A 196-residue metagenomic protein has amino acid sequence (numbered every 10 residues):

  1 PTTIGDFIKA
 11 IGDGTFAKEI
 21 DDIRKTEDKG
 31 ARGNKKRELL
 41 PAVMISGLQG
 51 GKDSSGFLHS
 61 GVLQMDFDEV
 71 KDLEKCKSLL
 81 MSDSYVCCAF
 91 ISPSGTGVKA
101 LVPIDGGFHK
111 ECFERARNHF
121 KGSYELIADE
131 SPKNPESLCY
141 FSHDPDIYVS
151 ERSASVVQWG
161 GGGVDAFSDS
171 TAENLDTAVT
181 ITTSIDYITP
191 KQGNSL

Functional and structural regions predicted by a protein language model:
P1, K9, Q49-K71, I104-L196: DNA replication initiation modules
P1-T96, P103-C112: Signature for HUH/AEP ssDNA processing cores
I91-V98, K133-L138: Short Gly/Ser/Thr- and Asp/Glu-enriched loop/turn motifs at secondary-structure junctions
